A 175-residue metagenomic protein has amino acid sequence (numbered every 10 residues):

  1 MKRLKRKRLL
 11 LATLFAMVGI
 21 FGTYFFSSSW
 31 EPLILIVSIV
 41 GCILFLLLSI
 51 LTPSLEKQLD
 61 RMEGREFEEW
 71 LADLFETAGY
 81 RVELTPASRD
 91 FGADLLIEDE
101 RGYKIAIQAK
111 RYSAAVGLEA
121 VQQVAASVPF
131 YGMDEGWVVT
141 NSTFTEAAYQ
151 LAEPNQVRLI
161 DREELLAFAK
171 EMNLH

Functional and structural regions predicted by a protein language model:
M1-F91, L96-H175: Mixed-charge (Asp/Glu-Lys/Arg
